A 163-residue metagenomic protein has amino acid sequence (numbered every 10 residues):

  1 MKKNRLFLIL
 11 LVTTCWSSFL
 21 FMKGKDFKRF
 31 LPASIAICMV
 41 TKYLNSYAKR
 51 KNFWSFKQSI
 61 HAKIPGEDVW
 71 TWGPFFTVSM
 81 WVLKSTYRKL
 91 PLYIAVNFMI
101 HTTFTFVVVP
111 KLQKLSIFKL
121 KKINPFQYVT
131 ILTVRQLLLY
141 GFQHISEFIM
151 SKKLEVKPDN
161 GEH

Functional and structural regions predicted by a protein language model:
M1-H163: Short amphipathic, positively biased membrane-proximal segments that drive organelle/inner-membrane targeting
